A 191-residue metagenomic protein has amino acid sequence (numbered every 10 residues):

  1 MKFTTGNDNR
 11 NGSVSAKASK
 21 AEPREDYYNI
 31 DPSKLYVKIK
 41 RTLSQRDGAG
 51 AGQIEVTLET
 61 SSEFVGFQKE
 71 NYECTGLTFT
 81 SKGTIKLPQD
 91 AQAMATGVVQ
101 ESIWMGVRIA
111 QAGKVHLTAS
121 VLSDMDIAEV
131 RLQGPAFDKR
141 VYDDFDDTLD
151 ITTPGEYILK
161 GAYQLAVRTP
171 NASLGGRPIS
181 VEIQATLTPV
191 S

Functional and structural regions predicted by a protein language model:
K2-I39, L43-F67, N71-Y72, K160-S191: C-terminal edge strands of extracellular/lumenal beta-sandwich accessory domains
E55-G97: Terminal (often C-terminal
L87-R108, D146-D147: Short beta-strands within extracellular/lumenal beta-sheet-rich domains
R108-H116, P154: Extended extracellular/luminal ectodomain segments enriched in beta-structured repeat modules
A110-G113, V121-I127: Short proline/glycine-enriched turn/loop motifs at strand-loop junctions of beta-rich domains
V115-V121, Y157-V167: Extracellular beta-strand-rich recognition modules
D124-F137: Short, surface-exposed beta-strand/strand-loop-strand elements in extracellular ectodomains
P135-L149: Short, solvent-exposed S/T- and G/P-enriched segments that are highly enriched in secreted/extracellular and lumenal
